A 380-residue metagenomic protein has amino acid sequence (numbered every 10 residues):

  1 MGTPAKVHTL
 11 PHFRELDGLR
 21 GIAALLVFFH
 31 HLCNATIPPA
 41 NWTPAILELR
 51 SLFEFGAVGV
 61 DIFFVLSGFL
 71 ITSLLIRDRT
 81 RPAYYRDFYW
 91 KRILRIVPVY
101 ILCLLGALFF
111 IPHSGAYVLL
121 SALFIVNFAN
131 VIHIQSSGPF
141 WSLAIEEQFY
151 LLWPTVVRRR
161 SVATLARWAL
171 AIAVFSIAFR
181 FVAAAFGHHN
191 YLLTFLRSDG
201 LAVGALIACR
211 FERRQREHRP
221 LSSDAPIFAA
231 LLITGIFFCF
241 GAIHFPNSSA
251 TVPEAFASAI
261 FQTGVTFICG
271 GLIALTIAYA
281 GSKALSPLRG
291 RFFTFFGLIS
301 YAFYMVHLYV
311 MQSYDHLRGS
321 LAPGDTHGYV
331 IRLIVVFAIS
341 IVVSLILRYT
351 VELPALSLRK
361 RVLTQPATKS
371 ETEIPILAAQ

Functional and structural regions predicted by a protein language model:
M1-F13: Short, Lys/Arg-rich, polar N-terminal cytosolic tail immediately upstream of the first transmembrane signal-anchor
P11-R14, E48-V60, H133-I145, A183-V203 (+3 more regions): Interfacial loop-to-helix transition and helix-capping segments at the boundaries of transmembrane helices
R14-I76, V97-V99, A116, V126-N130 (+5 more regions): Functionally critical transmembrane alpha-helices in membrane proteins and complexes, commonly lining
L19, F55-V60, L66, L75-F109 (+9 more regions): Transmembrane alpha-helical segments and their boundary/interface "anchor" motifs in multi-pass integral membrane
L26-H31, F69-S73, L105-A107, E147-V162 (+2 more regions): Membrane-interfacial alpha-helical segments at the cytosolic side of multi-pass membrane proteins
N34-T36, A57, L206, F228-L353: Alpha-helical transmembrane segments of multi-pass integral membrane proteins
E147-F175, C209-F228: Solvent-exposed interhelical
G290-R291, H316, L353-Q380: Membrane-proximal cytoplasmic C-terminal regulatory module of class A 7TM GPCRs
